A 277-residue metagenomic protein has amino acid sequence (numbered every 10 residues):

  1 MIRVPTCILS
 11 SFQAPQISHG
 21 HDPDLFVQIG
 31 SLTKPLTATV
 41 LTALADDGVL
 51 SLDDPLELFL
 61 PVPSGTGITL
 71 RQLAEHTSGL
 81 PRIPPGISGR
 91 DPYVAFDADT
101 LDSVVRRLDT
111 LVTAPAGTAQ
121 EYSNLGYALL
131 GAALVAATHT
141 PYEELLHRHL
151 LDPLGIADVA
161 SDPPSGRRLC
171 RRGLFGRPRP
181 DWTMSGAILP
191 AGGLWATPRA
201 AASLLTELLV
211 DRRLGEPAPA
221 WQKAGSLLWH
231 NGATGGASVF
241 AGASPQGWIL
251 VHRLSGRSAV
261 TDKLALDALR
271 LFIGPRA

Functional and structural regions predicted by a protein language model:
M1-I29, V40, L52, S88-P92 (+1 more regions): A short, well-structured edge-of-sheet supersecondary motif
C7-F12, T66-F240: Short, surface-exposed loop or secondary-structure junction motifs that flank catalytic or metal-binding residues
F26-I29, D47-V49, V62, A119 (+2 more regions): Short basic coil micro-motifs at the edges of alpha-helical modules that engage polyanionic partners
Q28-L52, L130-V135, A201: Active-site SXXK
A38-A43, D54, L58, R71-E75: N-terminal, well-ordered alpha-helical segments
S51-T66: Short, glycine/proline-biased beta-turn/loop segments that scaffold the active-site neighborhood
G232-A277: Structured C-terminal helix/loop/strand segments within mature extracytoplasmic catalytic/sensor domains
